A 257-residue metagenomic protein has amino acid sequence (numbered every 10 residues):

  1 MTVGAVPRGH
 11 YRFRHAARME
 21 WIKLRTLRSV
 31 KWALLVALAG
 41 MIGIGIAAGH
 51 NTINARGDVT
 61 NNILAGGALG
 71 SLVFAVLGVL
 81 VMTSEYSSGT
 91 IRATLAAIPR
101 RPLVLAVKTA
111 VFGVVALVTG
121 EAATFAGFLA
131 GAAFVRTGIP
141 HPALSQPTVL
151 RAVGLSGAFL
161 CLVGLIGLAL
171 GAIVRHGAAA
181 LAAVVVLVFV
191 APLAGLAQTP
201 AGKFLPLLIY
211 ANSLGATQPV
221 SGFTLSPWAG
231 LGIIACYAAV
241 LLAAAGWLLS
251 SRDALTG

Functional and structural regions predicted by a protein language model:
M1-L34, R175: Aromatic- and glycine-rich beta-strand/loop motifs that create alpha-glucan
T2-Y11, A33-A37, I42-N61, L144 (+2 more regions): Terminal transmembrane helical anchor/hairpin motif
H15, S29, A33, A65-A68 (+6 more regions): Residue-level signature of transmembrane alpha-helical entry/exit and packing/kink sites in multi-pass membrane
R56-V59, G78-A97, R101-P102, T109: Transmembrane helix boundary and interhelical loop/hinge segments in multi-pass membrane proteins
L64-E85: Long, hydrophobic alpha-helical segments
V73-V79, V149-V174, G232-A245: Hydrophobic alpha-helical transmembrane segments of polytopic membrane proteins
P102-A130: Selective transmembrane-helix segments that form parts of the transport pathway or gating/packing helices in multipass
L129-V153: Membrane-interfacial helix-loop-helix connectors in multipass membrane proteins
